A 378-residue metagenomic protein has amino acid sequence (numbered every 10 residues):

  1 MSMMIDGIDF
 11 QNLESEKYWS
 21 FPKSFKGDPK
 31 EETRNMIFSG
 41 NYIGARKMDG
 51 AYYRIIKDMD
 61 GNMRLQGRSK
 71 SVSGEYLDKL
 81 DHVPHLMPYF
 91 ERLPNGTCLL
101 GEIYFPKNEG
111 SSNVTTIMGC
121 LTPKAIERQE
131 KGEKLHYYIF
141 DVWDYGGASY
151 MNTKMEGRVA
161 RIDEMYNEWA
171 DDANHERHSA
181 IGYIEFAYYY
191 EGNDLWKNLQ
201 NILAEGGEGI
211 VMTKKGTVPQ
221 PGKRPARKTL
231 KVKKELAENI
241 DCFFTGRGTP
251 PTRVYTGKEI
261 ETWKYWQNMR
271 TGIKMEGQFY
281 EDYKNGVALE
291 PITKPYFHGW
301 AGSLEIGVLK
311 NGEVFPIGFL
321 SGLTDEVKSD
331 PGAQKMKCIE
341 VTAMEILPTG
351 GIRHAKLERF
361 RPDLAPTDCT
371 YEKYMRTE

Functional and structural regions predicted by a protein language model:
M1-I37: Chromodomain-type histone methyl-lysine reader module
N12-F21, Y138, T370-E378: Repeat-unit-sized solenoid/scaffold elements
P22-S71, Y145, A173-T349, A355-D363: Nucleic-acid 5′ end/cap handling module spanning
M36-N174: Covalent nucleotidyltransferase
R92-N95, D330-M344, Y371-E378: Short, surface-exposed secondary-structure junctions/capping segments
L357-R376: C-terminal effector modules
